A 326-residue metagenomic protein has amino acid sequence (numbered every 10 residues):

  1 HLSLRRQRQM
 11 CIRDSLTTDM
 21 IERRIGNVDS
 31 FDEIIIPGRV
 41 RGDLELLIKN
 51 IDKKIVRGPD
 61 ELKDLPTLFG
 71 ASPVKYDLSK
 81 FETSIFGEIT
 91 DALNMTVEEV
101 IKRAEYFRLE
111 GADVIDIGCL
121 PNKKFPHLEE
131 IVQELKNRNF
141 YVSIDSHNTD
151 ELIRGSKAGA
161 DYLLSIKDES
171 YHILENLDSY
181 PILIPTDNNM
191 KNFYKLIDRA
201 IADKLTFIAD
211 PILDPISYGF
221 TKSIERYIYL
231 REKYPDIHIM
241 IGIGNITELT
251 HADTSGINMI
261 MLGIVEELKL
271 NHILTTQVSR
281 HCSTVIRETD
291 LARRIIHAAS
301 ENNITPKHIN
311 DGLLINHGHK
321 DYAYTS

Functional and structural regions predicted by a protein language model:
H1-R8, I12: Single conserved hydrophobic/aromatic residue that forms the stacking wall/gate of nucleotide- or nucleobase-binding
E33, L62-E98: N-terminal amphipathic alpha-helix/helix-capping segment at the start of soluble metabolic enzymes
D52, S79-T90, L135-D145, A160-D161 (+2 more regions): Short beta-strand/loop segments at the ligand-binding rim of alpha/beta enzyme cores
R57-D60, I115-P121, F140-N148, L152 (+3 more regions): Catalytic beta/alpha-barrel core
F81-K102, T186-N189, I246-S255: Active-site mouth loops of central-metabolism enzymes
M95-F107, N148, L152, F193 (+1 more regions): Short, acidic/polar
A112-R138: Glycine-rich, proline-tolerant flexible connector loops at the mouths of alpha/beta enzymes
N176-D178, I182-H317: Catalytic alpha/beta core domains of metabolic enzymes, predominantly
